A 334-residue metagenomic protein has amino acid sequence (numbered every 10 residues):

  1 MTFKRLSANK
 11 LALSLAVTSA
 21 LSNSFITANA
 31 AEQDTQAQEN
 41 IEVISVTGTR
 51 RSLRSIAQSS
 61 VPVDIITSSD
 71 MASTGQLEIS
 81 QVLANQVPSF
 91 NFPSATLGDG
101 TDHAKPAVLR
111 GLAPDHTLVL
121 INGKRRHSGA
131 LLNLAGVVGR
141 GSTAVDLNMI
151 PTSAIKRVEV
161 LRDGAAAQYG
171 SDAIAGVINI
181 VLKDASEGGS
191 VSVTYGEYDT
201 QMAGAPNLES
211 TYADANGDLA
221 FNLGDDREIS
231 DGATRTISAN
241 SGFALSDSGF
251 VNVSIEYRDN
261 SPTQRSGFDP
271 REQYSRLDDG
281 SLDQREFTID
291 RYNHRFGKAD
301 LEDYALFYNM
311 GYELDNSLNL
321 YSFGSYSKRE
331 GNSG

Functional and structural regions predicted by a protein language model:
M1-Q76, S80-A84, L147-I150, S238 (+6 more regions): N-terminal Sec signal peptide and the immediately downstream disordered periplasmic leader that contains the TonB box
A37-E39, S59, S89-H103, A113 (+4 more regions): Short, glycine-/polar-rich solvent-exposed loops and beta-turns at beta-strand/coil boundaries
L53, A84-A130, N179: Extracytoplasmic beta-strand/coil segments of soluble accessory domains associated with Gram-negative outer-membrane
Q76, P114, T152, K183 (+2 more regions): Outer-membrane beta-barrel channels and translocator barrels
I79-V82, Q86, A107, D146-N148 (+2 more regions): N-terminal periplasmic accessory domains that precede and gate Gram-negative outer-membrane beta-barrel machines
K124-R162, L208-Y212, L219, Y308: Short acidic/polar hinge/loop motifs at secondary-structure boundaries that mediate gating or recognition
E187-S190, S210-G334: Transmembrane beta-barrel wall of Gram-negative outer-membrane proteins
